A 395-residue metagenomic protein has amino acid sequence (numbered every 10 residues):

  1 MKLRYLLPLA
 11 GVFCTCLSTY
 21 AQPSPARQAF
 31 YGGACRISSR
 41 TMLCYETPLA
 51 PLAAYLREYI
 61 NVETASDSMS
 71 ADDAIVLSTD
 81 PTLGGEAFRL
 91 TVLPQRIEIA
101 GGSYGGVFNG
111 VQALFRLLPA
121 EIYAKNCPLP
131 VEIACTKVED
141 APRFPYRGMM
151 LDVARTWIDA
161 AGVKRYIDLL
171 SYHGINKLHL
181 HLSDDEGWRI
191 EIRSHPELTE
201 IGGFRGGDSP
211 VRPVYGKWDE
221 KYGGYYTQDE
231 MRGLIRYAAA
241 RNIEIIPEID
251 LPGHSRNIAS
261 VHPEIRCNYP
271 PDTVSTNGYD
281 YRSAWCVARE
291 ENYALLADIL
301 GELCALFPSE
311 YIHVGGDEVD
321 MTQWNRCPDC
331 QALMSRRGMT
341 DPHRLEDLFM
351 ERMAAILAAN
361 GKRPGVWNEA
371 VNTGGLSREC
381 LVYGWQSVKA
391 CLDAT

Functional and structural regions predicted by a protein language model:
M1-L7: Bacterial N-terminal signal peptides that target proteins for export
P8-F13, T19-P145, A358, R363-V371: Acidic, contiguous N-terminal accessory segments
P23, L83-A294, D298-Y311, R352 (+1 more regions): Feature activates predominantly on carbohydrate-active enzymes
E46, G101-G102, V153, E248-D250 (+3 more regions): Active-site-proximal beta-strand/loop segments in catalytic clefts of secreted hydrolases
P48-L52, G162, E230, F349 (+1 more regions): Residue-level preference for nonpolar/small residues embedded in alpha-helices
R57, C391-T395: Short, intrinsically disordered, charge-balanced linker/junction segments flanking boundaries in proteins
M69-S70, D185-P196, V371-S377: Beta-rich nucleic-acid/ligand-interaction surfaces
I258-E264, T273-T276, D280-C380, W385-V388 (+1 more regions): Active-site neighborhood of glycoside hydrolase catalytic domains
